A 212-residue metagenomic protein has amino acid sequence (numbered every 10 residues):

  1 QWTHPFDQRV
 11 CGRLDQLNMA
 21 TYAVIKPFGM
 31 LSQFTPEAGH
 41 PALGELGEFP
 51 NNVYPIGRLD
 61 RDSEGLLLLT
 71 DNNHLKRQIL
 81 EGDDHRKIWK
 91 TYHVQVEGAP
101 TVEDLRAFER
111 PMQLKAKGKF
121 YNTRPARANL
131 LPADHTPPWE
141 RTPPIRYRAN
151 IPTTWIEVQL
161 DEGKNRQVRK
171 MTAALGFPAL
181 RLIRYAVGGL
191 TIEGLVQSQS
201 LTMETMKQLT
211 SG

Functional and structural regions predicted by a protein language model:
D15-G212: RNA pseudouridine synthases
